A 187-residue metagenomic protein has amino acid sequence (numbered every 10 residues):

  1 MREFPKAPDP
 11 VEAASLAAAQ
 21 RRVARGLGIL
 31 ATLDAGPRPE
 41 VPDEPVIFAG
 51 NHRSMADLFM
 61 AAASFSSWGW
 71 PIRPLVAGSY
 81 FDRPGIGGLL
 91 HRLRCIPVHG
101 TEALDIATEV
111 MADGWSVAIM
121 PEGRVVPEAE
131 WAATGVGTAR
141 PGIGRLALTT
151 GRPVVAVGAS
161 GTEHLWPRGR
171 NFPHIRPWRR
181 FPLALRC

Functional and structural regions predicted by a protein language model:
E12, L16-H52: Helix-to-loop junction immediately C-terminal to a conserved catalytic motif
P42-G100: Catalytic core of membrane glycerolipid acyltransferases/transacylases, capturing the structured, soluble-facing
E44-G50, W115-G123, R152: Generic beta-sheet signal
S64, L89, E109, R145-T149: Hydrophobic/aromatic ligand-binding patch that stacks against planar heteroaromatic rings of cofactors or nucleotides
V110-G144: Catalytic-site beta-strand/loop segments enriched in glycine and acidic/polar residues
W131-C187: A cross-family acyltransferase "interaction/gating" segment
